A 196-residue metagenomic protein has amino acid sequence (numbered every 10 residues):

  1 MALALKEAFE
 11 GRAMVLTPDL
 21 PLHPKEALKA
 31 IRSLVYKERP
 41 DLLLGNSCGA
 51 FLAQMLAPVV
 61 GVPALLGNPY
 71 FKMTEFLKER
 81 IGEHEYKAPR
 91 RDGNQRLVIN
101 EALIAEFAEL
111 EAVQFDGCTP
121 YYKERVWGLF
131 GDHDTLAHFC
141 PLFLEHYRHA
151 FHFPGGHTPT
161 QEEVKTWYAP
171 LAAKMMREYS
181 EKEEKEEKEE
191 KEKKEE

Functional and structural regions predicted by a protein language model:
M1-K37, H157: Active-site catalytic motif of lipid deacylating hydrolases and related acyltransferases
A4, M55-V59: Active-site signature of alpha/beta-hydrolase-fold catalytic machinery across serine- and Asp/Cys-nucleophile hydrolases
F9, V35, L56-A57, F143-L144: A generic structural signal for well-ordered alpha-helical segments
E38, V60: Active-site charged/polar residues at nucleotide-handling catalytic sites that mediate phosphoryl, nucleotidyl
D41-L44, P63-L65: Residue in the alpha/beta-hydrolase core beta-strand immediately N-terminal to the catalytic nucleophile
L44-A53: Gly/Ala-rich beta-loop-alpha elbow adjacent to hydrolase catalytic centers
P63-E183: The alpha/beta-hydrolase serine catalytic core
K182-K194: Asparagine/serine/threonine-enriched low-complexity, disordered tracts, especially those forming N-linked glycosylation
